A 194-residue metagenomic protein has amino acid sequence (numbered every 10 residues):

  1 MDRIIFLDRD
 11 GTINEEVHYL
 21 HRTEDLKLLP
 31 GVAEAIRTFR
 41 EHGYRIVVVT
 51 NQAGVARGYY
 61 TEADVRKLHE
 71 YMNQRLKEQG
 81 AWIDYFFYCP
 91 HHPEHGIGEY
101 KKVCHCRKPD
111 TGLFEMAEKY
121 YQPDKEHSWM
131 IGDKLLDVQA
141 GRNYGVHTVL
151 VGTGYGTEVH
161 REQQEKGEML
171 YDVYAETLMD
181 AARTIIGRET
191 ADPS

Functional and structural regions predicted by a protein language model:
M1-V47: Active-site neighborhood of HAD-like aspartate-dependent phosphohydrolases
R3, A63, E70-Y85, P93-M130 (+1 more regions): Asp-based, Mg2+/Mn2+-dependent phosphohydrolase catalytic module
D8-D10, N51, D133, D137: Acidic active-site catalytic centers that drive phospho-/nucleotidyl reactions and related ester hydrolyses
R9-G11, E15, P90-H92, G152: Short, small-residue-rich loop/turn micro-motifs
T12, V32, V55, Y59 (+2 more regions): Gly/Ser/Thr-rich helix-start
N14-L29, V55-D64, E78-A81, H95-H105: Metal-dependent phosphoesterase signature
V32, I36-M72, W82-H95, G141: Substrate-recognition element of Asp-dependent hydrolases with the DxDx(T/V) motif
